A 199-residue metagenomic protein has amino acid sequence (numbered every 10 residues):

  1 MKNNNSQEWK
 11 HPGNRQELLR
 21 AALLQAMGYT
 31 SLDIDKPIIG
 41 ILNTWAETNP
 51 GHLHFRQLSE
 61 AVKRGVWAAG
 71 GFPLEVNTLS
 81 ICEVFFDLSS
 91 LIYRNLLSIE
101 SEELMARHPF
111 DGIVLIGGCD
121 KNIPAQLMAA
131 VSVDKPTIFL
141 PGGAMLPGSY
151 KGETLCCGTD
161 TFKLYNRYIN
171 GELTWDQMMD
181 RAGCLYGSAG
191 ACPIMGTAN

Functional and structural regions predicted by a protein language model:
M1-D33: N-terminal amphipathic/basic leader segments beginning at the initiator methionine
N3-N5, N14, N43, N49 (+6 more regions): Detector for Asparagine
N4-K10, P37-P50, Y186-C192: Glycine-rich phosphate/diphosphate-binding loops and the adjacent beta-loop-alpha structural elements that coordinate
G13-L23, L53-E60, V84, T154-K163 (+1 more regions): Short, mixed-charge, low-aromatic patches
A21-M27, L32, N43, N95 (+3 more regions): Flexible, active-site-adjacent loop/turn segments at secondary-structure boundaries
L32-P141: Long, structured ligand/cofactor-binding scaffold of large enzymes
L91-N199: Active-site cavity-forming subdomains of large catalytic enzyme subunits
